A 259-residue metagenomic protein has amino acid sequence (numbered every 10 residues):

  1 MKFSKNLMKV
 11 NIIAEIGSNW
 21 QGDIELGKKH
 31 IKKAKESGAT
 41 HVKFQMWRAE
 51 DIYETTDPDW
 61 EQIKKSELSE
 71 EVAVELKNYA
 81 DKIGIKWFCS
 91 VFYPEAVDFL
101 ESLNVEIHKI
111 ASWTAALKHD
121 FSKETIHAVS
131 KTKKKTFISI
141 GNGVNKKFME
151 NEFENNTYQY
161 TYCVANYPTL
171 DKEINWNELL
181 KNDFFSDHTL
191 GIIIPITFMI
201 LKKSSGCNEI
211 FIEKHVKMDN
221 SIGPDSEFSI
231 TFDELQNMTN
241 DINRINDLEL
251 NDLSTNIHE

Functional and structural regions predicted by a protein language model:
M1-E259: Catalytic cores and adjacent flexible loops of soluble metabolic enzymes that perform enolate/carbanion chemistry on
